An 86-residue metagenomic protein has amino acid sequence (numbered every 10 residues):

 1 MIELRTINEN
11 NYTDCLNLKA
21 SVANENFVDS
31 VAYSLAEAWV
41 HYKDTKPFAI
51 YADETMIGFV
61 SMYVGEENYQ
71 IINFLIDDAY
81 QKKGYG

Functional and structural regions predicted by a protein language model:
I2, T6-N73, D77-A79: Acetyl-CoA-dependent GNAT
Y80, G84-Y85: Conserved acetyl-CoA pyrophosphate-binding loop and the N-cap/start of the following alpha-helix in GNAT-like
